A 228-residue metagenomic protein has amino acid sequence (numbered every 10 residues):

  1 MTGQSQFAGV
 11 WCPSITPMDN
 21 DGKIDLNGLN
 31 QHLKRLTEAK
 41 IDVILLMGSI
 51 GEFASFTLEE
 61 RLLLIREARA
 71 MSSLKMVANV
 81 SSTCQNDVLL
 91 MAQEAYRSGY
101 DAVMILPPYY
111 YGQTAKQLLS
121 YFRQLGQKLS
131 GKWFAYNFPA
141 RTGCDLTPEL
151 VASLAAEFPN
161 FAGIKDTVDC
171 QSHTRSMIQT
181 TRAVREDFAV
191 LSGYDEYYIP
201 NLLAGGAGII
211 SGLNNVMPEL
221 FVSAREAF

Functional and structural regions predicted by a protein language model:
M1, R35, E94-A95, A155 (+2 more regions): A general structural signal for stabilizing positions within well-ordered secondary structure
T2-D145: Active-site beta->alpha loop and helix N-cap motifs at the rims of alpha/beta catalytic domains
Q127-K128, A140-F228: Catalytic alpha/beta core domains of metabolic enzymes, predominantly
